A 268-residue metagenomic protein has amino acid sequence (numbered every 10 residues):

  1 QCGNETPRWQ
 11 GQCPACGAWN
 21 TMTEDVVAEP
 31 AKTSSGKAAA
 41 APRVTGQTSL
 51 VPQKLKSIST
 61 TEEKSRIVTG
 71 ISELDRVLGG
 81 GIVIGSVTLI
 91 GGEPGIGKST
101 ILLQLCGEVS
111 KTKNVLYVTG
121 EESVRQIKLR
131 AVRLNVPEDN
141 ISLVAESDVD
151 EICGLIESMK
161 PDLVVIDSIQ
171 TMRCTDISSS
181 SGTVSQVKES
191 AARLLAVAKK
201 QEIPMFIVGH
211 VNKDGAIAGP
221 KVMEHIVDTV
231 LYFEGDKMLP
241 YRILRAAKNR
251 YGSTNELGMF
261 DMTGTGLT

Functional and structural regions predicted by a protein language model:
G3, Q10, G17: Cys/His-coordinated zinc-binding microdomains
P14-T23, A28-S59, E157-P161, Q170 (+2 more regions): Conserved P-loop NTPase
T21, P94-I96, E121-R125, R133 (+8 more regions): Conserved nucleotide-binding/hydrolysis micro-motifs of P-loop NTPases
P42-L134, C153: The Walker A/P-loop phosphate-binding site
E63-K64, G91, E138-E146, C174-K188: Flexible beta-alpha connector loops of hexameric P-loop NTPases
I71, A131-S158: Short glycine-rich substrate-engagement loop in P-loop NTPases that contacts/grips substrate
N114, D139-N140, K160-L163, K200-I207: Loop/turn-to-beta-strand initiation segments
S185-H210, I226-K237: Substrate-engagement module of ASCE P-loop NTPases
